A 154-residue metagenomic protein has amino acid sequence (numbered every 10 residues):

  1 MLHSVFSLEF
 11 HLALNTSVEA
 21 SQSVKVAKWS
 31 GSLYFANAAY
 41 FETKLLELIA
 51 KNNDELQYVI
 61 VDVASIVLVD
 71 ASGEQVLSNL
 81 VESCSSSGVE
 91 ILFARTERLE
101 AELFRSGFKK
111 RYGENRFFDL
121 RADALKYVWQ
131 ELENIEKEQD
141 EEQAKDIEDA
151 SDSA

Functional and structural regions predicted by a protein language model:
M1-R111, W129-Q139, K145, A150-S153: The feature marks cytosolic C-terminal regulatory regions of anion transporters and related permeases
R111-Y127: Short acidic-hydrophobic, aromatic-tinged amphipathic segments that line or gate anion-handling sites
